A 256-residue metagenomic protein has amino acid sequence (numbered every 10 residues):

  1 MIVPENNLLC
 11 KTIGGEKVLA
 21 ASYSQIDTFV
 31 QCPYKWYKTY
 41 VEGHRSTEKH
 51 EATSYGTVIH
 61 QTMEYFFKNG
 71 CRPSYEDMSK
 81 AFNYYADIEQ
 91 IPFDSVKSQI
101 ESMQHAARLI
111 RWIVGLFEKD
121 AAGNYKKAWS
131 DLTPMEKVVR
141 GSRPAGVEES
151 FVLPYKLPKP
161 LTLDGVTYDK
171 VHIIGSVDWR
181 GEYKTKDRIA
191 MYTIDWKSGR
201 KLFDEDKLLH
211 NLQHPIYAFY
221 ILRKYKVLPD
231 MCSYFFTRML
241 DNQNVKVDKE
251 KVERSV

Functional and structural regions predicted by a protein language model:
L19, H172-I173, K207-H214, Y225: Active-site-proximal structural scaffolding
Y23-C71, M103-R111, E148-E149: Nuclease catalytic cores
C32, I59-H60, I173-L202, Y217: Conserved catalytic cores of phosphodiester-cleaving nucleases, focusing on short active-site segments
H50-S54, D204-L212: Short alpha-helix boundary/capping segments
Q61-T162: A non-catalytic, helix-rich entry segment at domain boundaries
E118, K156, R188, D204-L208 (+1 more regions): Metal-dependent nuclease catalytic regions and adjoining charged, substrate-binding loops involved in nucleic-acid end
K156-D169, K184-A190, Y225: Short, solvent-exposed loop/turn segments that connect beta-strands within catalytic domains and beta-strand-rich
L163-Y168, K197-L209: Short helix/strand-bridging catalytic loops that position acidic/His residues to coordinate divalent metals and engage
